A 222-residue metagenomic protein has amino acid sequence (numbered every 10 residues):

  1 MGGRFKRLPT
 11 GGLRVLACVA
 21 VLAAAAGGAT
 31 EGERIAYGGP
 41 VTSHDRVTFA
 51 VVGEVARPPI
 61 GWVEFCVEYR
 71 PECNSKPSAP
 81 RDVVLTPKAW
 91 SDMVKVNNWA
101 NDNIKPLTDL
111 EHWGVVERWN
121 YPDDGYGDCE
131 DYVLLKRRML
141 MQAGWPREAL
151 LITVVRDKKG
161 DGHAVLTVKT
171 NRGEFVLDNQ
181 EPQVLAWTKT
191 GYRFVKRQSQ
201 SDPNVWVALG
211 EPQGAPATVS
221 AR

Functional and structural regions predicted by a protein language model:
R4-L16: Bacterial N-terminal signal peptides that target proteins for export
R14-A24: Bacterial N-terminal signal peptides
T30-R222: A structural boundary/capping signal
